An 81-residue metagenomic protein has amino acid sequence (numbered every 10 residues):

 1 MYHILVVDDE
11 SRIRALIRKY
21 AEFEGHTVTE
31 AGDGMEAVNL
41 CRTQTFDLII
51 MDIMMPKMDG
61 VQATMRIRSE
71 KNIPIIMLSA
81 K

Functional and structural regions predicted by a protein language model:
V7-D8, A31, I49: Conserved sequence signature across two-component system core domains
A15-F23: Charged docking surfaces used in two-component/phosphorelay signaling
G25-G32, L40: Short hydrophobic/Thr-rich beta-strand motif most characteristic of the beta2 strand and flanking loop of CheY-like
D33-E36, D59-Q62: Acidic catalytic/metal-coordinating carboxylates
Q44-I50: Active-site beta3 strand of CheY-like receiver
D52, S79: Active-site residues of response regulator receiver
M55: Receiver (REC) domain active-site loop signature in two-component systems and cognate sites in sensor histidine kinases
